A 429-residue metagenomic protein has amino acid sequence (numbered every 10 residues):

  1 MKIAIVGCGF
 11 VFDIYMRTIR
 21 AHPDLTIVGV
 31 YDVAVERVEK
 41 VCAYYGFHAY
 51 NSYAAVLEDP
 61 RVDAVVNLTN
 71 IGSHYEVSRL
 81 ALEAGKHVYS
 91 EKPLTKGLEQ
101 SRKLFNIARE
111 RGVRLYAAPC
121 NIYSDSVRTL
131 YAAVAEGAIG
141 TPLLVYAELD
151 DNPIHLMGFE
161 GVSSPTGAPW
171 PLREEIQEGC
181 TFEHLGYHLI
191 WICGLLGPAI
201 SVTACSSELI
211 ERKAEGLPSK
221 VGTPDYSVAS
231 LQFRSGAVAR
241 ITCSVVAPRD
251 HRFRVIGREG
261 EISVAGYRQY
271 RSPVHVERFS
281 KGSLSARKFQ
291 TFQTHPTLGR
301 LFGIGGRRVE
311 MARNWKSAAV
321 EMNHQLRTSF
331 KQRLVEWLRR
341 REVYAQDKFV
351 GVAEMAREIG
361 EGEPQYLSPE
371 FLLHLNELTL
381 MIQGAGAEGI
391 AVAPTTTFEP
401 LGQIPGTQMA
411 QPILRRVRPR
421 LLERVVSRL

Functional and structural regions predicted by a protein language model:
M1-Y45: N-terminal Rossmann-like dinucleotide-binding module
T26-G29, E336-R341, R357-L375: Glycine- and charged-residue-rich phosphate/anionic-cofactor binding loop of Rossmann-like
G46-Y53: Conserved SAM-binding strand-loop segment of SAM-dependent methyltransferases
N51, S90, L115-A117, Y146 (+2 more regions): Hydrophobic residues in well-ordered beta-strands that form the structural core
D59, A64, N70-I71, Y75-I122 (+1 more regions): Beta-strand-loop-alpha-helix segment that lines the small-molecule cofactor/substrate pocket of alpha/beta enzymes
N121-K220: Predominantly a Rossmann-like dinucleotide-binding segment in NAD(P)-dependent oxidoreductases
F159-G167, F279-L338: Charged, glycine/proline-rich intrinsically disordered loops and linkers
E183-H184, L189-K281, R300, R341 (+3 more regions): Contiguous beta-strand/loop segments that form the cofactor/metal-binding neighborhood of enzyme cores
